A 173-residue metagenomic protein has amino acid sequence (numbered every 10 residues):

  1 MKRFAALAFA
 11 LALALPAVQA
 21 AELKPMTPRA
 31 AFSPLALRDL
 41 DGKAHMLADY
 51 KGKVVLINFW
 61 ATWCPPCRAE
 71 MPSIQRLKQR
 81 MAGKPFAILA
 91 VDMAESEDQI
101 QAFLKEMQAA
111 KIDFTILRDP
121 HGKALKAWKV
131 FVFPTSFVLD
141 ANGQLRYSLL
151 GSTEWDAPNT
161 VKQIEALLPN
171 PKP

Functional and structural regions predicted by a protein language model:
M1-F4: Positively charged n-region of N-terminal signal peptides that target proteins for export
A6-P16: Bacterial N-terminal signal peptides
A20-L47: N-terminal "domain-start" segment that seeds a small globular fold
F32, L89, L104-N142: Short, internal strand/loop/helix patches that form the active-site neighborhood or redox-interaction surface
A48-C64: Short active-site neighborhood of thiol/selenol oxidoreductases, capturing the structured segment around
F59-R76: Conserved redox-active cysteine motifs that mediate thiol-disulfide chemistry, especially di-cysteine Cys-X(1-2)-Cys
V138-P173: Thiol-/selenol-based redox modules, centered on thioredoxin-like and closely related oxidoreductase domains
